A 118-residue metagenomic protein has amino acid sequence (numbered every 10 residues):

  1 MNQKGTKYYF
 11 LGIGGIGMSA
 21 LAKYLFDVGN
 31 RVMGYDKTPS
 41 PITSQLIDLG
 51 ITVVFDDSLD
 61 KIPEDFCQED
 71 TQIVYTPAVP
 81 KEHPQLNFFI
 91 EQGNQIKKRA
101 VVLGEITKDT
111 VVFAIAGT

Functional and structural regions predicted by a protein language model:
M1-V102: N-terminal leader/targeting and accessory segments in enzymes
F10, V112-G117: Hydrophobic anchor at the beta1->P-loop junction of P-loop NTPases
T38, T107-K108: Structural/interface elements that position substrates and couple domains in central-metabolism enzymes
I106, T118: Mid-sequence acidic-hydrophobic segments that form the walls of catalytic/ligand-binding cavities or oligomerization
